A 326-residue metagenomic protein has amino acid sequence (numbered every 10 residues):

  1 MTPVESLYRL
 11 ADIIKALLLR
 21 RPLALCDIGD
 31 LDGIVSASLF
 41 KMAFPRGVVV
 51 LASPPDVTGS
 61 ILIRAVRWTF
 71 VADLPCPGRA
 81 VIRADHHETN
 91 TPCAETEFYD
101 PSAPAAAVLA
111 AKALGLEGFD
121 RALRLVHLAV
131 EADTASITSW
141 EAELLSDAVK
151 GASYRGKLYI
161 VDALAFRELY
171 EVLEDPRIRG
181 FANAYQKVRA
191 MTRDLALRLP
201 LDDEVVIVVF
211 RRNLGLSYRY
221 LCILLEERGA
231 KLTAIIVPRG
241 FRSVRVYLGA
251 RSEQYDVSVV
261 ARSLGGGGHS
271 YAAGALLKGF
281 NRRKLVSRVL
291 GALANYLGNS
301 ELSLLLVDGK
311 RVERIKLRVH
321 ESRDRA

Functional and structural regions predicted by a protein language model:
M1-K150, Y154, R198-A326: Replace "Mg2+/Mn2+-dependent" with "divalent metal-dependent
A132-D202: Hydrophobic, aromatic-enriched interface-forming segments
